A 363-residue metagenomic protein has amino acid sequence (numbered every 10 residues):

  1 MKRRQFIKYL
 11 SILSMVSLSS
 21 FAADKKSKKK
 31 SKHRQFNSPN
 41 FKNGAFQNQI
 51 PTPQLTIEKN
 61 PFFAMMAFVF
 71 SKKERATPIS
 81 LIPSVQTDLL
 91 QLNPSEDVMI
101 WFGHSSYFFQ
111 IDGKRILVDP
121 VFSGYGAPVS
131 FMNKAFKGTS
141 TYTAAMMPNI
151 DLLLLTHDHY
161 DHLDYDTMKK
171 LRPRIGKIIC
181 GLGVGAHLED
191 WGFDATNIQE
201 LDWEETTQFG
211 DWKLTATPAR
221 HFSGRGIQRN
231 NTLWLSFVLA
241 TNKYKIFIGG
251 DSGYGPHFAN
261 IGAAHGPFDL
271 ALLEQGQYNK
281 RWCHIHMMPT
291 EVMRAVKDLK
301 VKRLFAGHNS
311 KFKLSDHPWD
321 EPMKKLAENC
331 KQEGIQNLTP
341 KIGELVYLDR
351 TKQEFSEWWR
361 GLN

Functional and structural regions predicted by a protein language model:
K2, I7-I12, L18, D24-H33 (+1 more regions): C-terminal regulatory/interaction regions
K2, R34-Q49, L152, K177-E189 (+2 more regions): Cap/insert and terminal regions of metallo-dependent hydrolase folds
I7-N133, S140, T241-I248, D269-G276 (+1 more regions): Metallo-beta-lactamase
E74-P94, M146, G181-Y244, K325-G343 (+1 more regions): Metallo-beta-lactamase
S105-Q110, Q208-F268, C283, M287-E291: Catalytic core of the metallo-beta-lactamase
F109, D119, H157, L214 (+4 more regions): Divalent metal-coordination and catalytic microenvironments
P120-F122, D158, A219-R220, G250-S252 (+2 more regions): Active-site metal-binding loops of divalent metal-dependent hydrolases
M132-I179, G266-L272: Active-site metal-binding motif and surrounding structural segment of the metallo-beta-lactamase
